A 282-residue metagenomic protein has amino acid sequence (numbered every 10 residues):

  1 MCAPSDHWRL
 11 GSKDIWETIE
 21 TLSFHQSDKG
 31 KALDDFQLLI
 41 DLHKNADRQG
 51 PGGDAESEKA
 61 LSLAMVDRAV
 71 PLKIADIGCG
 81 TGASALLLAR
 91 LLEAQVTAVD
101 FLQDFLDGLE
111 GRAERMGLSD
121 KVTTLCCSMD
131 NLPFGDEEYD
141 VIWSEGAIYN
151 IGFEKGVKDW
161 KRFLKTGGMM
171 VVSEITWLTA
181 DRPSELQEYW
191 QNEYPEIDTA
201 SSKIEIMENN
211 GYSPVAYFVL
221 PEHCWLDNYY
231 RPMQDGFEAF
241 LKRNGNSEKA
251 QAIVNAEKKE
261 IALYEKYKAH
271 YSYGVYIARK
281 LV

Functional and structural regions predicted by a protein language model:
G50-V70: Conserved alpha-helix/loop element of class I SAM-dependent methyltransferases that forms part of the SAM/SAH-binding
A75-I77, T81-N131: Class I SAM-dependent methyltransferase SAM/SAH-binding core
D130-V141: A short acidic, Gly/Pro-enriched loop at the edge of an enzyme's catalytic core that lines a small-molecule cofactor
V141-E154: A short SAM/SAH-binding and catalytic strip from SAM-dependent methyltransferases
K155-M169: A short glycine-rich, Lys/Arg-flanked "PGG" loop and its adjoining helix->strand segment in the class I
I175-Y194: Short, glycine-/aromatic-enriched active-site segment of Class I SAM-dependent methyltransferases
E196-G211: Short alpha-helix
F218-V282: Conserved Class I S-adenosyl-L-methionine
